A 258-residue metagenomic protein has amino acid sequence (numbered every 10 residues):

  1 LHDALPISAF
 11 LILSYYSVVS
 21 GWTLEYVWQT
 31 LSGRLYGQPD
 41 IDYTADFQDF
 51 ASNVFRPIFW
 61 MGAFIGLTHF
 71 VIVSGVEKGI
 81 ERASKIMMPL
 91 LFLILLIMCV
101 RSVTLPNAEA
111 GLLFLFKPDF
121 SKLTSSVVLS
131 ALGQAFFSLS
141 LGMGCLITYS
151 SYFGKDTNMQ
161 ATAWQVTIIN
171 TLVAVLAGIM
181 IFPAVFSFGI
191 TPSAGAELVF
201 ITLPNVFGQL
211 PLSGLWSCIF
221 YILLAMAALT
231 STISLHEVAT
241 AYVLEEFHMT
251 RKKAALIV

Functional and structural regions predicted by a protein language model:
H2-L5: Short, small-residue-biased leader/transition segments that mark boundaries at the very start of proteins
I7-S14: Extracellular-facing/secreted segment signature in eukaryotic proteins
S17-Q38, E109-L113, V185-G195: Functional transmembrane-helix hotspots
V19-L31, W60-R101: Membrane-interface loop-to-helix entry segments
T30-S52: Membrane-interface interhelical loops and short interface/amphipathic helices in multi-pass inner-membrane
P57-M61, S217: Residue-level signature of transmembrane alpha-helical entry/exit and packing/kink sites in multi-pass membrane
E81, K85-L229, I233, F247 (+1 more regions): Membrane-embedded translocation segments of transport machinery
